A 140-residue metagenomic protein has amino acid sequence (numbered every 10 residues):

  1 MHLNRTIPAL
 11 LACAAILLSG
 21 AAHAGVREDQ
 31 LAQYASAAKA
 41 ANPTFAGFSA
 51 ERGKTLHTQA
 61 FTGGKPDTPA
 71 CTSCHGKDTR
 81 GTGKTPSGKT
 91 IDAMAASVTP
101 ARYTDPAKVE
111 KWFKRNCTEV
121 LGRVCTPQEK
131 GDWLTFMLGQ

Functional and structural regions predicted by a protein language model:
H2-L10: Bacterial N-terminal signal peptides that target proteins for export
S19-A21: N-terminal signal peptide c-region/cleavage motif recognized by signal peptidases
V26-K65: Electrostatic cytochrome c docking/interface patches
F48, T104, K108-W112: Generic alpha-helical secondary structure signal
T68-D78, W133: The canonical Cys-X-X-Cys-His
G83-T90: Short cysteine/histidine-rich zinc-coordinating motifs and their immediately flanking basic loops
D92-A107: Short microdomains enriched in Cys/His and/or Lys/Arg
E110-Q140: C-terminal capping alpha-helices of c-type cytochrome domains
